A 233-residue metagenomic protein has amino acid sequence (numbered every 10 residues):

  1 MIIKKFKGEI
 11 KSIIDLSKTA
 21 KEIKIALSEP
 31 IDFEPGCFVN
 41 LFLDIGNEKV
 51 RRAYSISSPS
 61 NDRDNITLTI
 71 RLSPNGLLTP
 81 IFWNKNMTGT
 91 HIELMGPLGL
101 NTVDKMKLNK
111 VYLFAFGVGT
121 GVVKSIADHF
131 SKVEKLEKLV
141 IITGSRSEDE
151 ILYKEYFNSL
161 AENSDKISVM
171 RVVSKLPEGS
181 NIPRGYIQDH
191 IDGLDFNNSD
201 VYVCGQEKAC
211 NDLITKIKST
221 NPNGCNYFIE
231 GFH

Functional and structural regions predicted by a protein language model:
I2-K4, R63, I142, R146-H233: Reductase modules of NAD(P)H-dependent flavoproteins
I10-I13, I56: Conserved hydrophobic positions within beta-strands
I14-S17, S60: A generic structural motif
K21-Y112, S147, K175, F232-H233: FAD-binding FR-type
G36, G119, Q206: Short, conserved phosphate/pyrophosphate- and ester-handling motifs at nucleotide-, phospho-/glycolipid
T102, V122-S125, L152, D212-L213: Phosphate- and divalent-cation-binding pockets in alpha/beta enzyme and binding domains that engage nucleotide-derived
T120-K132: Histidine-anchored nucleotide/phosphate-binding helix
K132-K138: Conserved S-adenosyl-L-methionine
